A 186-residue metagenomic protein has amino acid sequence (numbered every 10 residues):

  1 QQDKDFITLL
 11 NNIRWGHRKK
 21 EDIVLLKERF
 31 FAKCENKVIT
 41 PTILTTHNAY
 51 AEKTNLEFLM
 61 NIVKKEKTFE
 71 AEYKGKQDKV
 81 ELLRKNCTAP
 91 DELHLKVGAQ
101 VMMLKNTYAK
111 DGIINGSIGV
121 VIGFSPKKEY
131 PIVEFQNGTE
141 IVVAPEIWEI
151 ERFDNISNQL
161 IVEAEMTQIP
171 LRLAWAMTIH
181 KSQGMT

Functional and structural regions predicted by a protein language model:
Q1-D111, I122: Conserved helicase motor core of P-loop NTPases
T107-Y108, I113-T186: Conserved helicase C-terminal RecA-like lobe
